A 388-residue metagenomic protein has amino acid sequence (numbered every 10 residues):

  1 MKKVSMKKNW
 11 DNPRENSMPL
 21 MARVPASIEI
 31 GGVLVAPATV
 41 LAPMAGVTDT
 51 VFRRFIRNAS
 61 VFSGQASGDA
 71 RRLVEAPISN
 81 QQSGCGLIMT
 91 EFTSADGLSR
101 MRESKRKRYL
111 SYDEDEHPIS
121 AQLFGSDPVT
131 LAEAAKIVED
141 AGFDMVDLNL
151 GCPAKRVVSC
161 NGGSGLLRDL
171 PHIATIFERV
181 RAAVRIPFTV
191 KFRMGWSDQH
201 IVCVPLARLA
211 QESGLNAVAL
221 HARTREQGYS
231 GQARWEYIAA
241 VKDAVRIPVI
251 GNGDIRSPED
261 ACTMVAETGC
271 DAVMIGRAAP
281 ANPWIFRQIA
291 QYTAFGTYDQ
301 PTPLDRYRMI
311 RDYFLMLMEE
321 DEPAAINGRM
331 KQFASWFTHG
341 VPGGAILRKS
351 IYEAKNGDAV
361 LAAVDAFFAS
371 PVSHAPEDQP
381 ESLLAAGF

Functional and structural regions predicted by a protein language model:
M1-V35, T39, A45, A76 (+7 more regions): Alpha/beta catalytic cores of nucleotide-metabolism and tRNA/nucleoside-modifying enzymes
P19-L20, V24-E29, M44-G64, G68-I137: Glycine-rich, positively charged N-terminal anion/phosphate-binding segment
T39-A42, I88-T90, I119-L123, V146 (+4 more regions): Hydrophobic faces of well-ordered beta-strands that scaffold small-molecule active sites in alpha/beta enzyme cores
M44-G46, T93-A95, F124-S126, G151-P153 (+4 more regions): Active-site beta-loop-alpha junctions enriched in small/polar residues
T90, D144-P153, E212-A222, I275-A278: Non-cysteine beta-strand/loop elements that form the S-adenosyl-L-methionine
V129-T130, P171, F192-P205: Active-site glycine- and acidic-residue-rich loops that bind and position anionic ligands or nucleotide-like cofactors
K136-R156, G162: A contiguous, low-structure linker/loop signature
K155-H172, R223-W235, A294-T297: Glycine-rich tight-turn/loop motif centered on a GG-T
